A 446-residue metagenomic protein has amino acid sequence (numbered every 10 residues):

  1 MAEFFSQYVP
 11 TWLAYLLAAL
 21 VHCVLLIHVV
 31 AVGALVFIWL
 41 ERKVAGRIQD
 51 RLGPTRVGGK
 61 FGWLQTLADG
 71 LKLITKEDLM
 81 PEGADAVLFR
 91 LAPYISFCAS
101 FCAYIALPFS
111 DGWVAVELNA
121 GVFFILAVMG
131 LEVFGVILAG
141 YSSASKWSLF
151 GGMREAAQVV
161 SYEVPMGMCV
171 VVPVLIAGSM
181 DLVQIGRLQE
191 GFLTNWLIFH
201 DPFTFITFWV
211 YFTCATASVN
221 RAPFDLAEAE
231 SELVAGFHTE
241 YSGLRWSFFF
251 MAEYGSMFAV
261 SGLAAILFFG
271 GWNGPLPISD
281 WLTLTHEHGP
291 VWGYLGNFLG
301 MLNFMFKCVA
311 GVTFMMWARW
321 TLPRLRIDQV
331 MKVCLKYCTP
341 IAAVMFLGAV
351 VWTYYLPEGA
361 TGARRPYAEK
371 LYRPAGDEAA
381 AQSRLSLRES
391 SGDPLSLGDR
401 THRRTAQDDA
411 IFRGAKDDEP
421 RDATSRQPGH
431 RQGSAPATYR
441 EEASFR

Functional and structural regions predicted by a protein language model:
M1-E389, D393-D422, R426-R446: Selective transmembrane helix interface/packing segments
